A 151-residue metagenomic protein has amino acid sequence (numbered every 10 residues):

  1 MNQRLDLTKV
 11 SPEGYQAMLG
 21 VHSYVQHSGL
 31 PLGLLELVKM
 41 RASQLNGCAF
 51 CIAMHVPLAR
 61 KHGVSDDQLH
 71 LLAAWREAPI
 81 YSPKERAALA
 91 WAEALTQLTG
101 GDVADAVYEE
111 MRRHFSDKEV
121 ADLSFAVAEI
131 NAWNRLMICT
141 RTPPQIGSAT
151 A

Functional and structural regions predicted by a protein language model:
M1-A151: Hydrophobic alpha-helical segments
